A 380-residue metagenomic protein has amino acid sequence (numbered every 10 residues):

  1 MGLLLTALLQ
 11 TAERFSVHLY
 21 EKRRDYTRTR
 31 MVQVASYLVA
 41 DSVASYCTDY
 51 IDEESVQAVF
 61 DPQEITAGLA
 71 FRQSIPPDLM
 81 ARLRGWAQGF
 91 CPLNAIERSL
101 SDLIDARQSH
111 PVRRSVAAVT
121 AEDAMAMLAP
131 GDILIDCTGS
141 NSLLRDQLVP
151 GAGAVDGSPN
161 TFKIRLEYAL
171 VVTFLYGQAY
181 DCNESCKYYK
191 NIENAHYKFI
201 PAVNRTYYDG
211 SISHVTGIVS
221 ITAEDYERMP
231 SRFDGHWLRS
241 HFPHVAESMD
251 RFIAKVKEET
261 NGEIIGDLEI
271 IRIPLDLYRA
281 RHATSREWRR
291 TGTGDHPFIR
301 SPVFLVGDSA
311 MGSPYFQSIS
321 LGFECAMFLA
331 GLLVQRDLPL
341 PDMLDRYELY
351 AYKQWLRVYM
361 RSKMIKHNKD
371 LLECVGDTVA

Functional and structural regions predicted by a protein language model:
M1-Y20: N-terminal Rossmann-like FAD-binding beta1-loop-alpha1 element of flavoenzymes
F15-H18, K22-S109, S362, K366 (+1 more regions): Active-site-adjacent segment of FAD-dependent monooxygenases/related oxidoreductases
V43, F316, G331-A380: C-terminal helical "tail/cap" subdomain of flavin- and related membrane-associated enzymes
H110-A129: A conserved short coil-to-beta-strand element within the FAD-binding core of flavoproteins
L134-G157, Y226-G235: Flavin (primarily FAD) binding-site architecture
L148-C186: Glycine-rich loop(s) and the adjacent beta-strand/alpha-helix scaffold that form part
S185-W288: Conserved FAD/dinucleotide-binding core of flavoprotein oxidoreductases
I271-F316, L338-P341: FAD-binding beta-loop-beta segment adjacent to the flavin cofactor pocket
